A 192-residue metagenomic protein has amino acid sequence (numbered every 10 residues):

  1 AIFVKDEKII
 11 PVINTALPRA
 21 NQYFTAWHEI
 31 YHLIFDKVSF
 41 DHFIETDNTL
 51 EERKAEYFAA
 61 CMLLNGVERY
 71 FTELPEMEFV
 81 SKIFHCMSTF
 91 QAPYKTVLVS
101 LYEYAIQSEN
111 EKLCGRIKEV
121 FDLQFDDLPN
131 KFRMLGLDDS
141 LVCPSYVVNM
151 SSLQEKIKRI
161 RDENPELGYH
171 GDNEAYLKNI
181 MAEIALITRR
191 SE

Functional and structural regions predicted by a protein language model:
A1-E192: Active-site hotspot residues in diverse enzymes, especially metal/ion-binding acidic/histidine motifs
